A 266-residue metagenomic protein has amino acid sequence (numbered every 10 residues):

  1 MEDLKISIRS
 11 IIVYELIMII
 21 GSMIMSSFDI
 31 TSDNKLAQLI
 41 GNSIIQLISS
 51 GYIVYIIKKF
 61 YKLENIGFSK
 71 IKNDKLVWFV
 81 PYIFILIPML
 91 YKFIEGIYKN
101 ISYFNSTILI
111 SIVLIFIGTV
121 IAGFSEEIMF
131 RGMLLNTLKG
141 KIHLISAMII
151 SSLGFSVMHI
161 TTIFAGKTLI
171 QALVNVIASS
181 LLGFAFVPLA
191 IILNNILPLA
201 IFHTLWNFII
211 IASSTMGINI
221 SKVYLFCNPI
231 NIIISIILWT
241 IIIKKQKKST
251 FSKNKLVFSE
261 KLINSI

Functional and structural regions predicted by a protein language model:
I8-I12, V77-F79, I112-V113, I145-I150 (+3 more regions): Hydrophobic alpha-helical transmembrane segments
S10-K59, D74-F79, V113-L114, G118 (+1 more regions): Alpha-helical transmembrane segments in multi-pass membrane proteins
I12, S125-S152, I191-N195: Membrane-interface helix/loop boundary segments of multi-pass membrane proteins
E15-I24, I85-F93, S152-T161, T204-S214: Aromatic-anchored segments of alpha-helical transmembrane domains
I30-I40, Y61-I128, L135, G140 (+2 more regions): Juxtamembrane helix-loop-helix connectors linking adjacent transmembrane helices in multi-pass membrane enzymes
Y55-L63, Y91-I94, I237-K247: Structural signal for the C-terminal ends of transmembrane alpha-helices and the immediately following loop
Q171-P229: Functionally important transmembrane alpha-helices
T204-I266: C-terminal membrane module of polytopic membrane proteins
